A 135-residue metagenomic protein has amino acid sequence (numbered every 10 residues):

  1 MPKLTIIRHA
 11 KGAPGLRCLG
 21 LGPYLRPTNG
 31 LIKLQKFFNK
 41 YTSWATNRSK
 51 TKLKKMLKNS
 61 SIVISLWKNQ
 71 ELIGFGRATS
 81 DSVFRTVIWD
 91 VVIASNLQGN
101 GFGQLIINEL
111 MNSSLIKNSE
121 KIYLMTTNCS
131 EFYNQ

Functional and structural regions predicted by a protein language model:
M1-K50: Short amphipathic alpha-helix that is part of the acyltransferase structural core
R48-I93: A conserved beta-strand-loop-helix scaffold within acyl/acetyltransferase catalytic domains
F84, N128-C129: A generic "binding-loop/recognition-motif" signal
L97, G101-I106: Conserved acetyl-CoA pyrophosphate-binding loop and the N-cap/start of the following alpha-helix in GNAT-like
E109: Active-site signature of alpha/beta-hydrolase-fold catalytic machinery across serine- and Asp/Cys-nucleophile hydrolases
N112-T127: Conserved GNAT acetyl-CoA-binding A-motif
Y133-N134: Conserved active-site tyrosine of GNAT-family acetyltransferases
